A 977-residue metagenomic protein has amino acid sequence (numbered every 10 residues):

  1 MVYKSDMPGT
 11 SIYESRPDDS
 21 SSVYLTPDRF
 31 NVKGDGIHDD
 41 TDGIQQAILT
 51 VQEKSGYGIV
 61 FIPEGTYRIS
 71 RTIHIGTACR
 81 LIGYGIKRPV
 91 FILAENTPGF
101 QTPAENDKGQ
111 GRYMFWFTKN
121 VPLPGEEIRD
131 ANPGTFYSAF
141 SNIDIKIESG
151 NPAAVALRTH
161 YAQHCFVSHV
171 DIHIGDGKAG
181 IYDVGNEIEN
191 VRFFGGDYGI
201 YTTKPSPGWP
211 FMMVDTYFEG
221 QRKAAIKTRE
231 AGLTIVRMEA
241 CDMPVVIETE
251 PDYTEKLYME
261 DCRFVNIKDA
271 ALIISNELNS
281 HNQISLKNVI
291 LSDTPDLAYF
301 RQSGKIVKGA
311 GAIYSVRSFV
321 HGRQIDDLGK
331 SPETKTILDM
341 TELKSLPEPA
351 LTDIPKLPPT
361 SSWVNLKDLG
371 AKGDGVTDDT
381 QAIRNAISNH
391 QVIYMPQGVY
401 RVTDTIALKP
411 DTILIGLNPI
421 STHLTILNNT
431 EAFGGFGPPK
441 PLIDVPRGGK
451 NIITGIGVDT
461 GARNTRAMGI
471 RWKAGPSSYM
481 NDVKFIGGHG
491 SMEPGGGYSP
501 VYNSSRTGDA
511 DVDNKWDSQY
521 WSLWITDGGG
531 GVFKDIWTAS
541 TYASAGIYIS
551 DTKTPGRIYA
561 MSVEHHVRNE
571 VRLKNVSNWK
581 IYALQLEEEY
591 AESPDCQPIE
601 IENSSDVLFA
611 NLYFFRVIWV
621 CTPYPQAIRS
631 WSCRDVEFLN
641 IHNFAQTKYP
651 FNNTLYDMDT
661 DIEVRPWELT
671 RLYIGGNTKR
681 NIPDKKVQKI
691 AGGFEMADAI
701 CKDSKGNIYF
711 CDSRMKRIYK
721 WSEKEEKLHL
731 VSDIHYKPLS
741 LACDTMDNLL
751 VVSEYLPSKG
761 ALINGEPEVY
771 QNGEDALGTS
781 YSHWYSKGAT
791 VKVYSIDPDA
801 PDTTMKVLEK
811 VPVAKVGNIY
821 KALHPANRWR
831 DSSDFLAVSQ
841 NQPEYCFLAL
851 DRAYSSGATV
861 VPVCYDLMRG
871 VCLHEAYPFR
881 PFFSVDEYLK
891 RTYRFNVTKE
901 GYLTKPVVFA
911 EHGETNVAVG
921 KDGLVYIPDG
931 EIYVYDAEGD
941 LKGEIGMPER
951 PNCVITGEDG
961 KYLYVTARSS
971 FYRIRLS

Functional and structural regions predicted by a protein language model:
M1-F61, H74-G76, R80-E148, A153-A156 (+13 more regions): Extracellular "leader-to-stem" segments immediately downstream of a signal peptide or signal-anchor in secreted/lumenal
R29-D40, Y201-T202, L366-T380, D535-W537 (+6 more regions): Glycine-rich phosphate-binding "P-loop"
E64-T66, T72, A78, Q397-G398 (+4 more regions): Tight coil/turn sites that cap or link beta-strands
V155, A224, M468, W521 (+11 more regions): Structural signature of WD-repeat beta-propeller blades
Y394, I549, R557-R572, A627-I628: C-terminal, well-structured subdomains that either form a transmembrane helix-short loop-helix hairpin in multi-pass
K580-Y582, L586-E589, Q597-A610, V617 (+2 more regions): Long, distal/terminal scaffolding or interaction modules with repetitive or compositionally biased sequence
N677-S977: Sequence-structural signature of mature extracellular/luminal beta-sheet repeat domains, prominently beta-propellers
